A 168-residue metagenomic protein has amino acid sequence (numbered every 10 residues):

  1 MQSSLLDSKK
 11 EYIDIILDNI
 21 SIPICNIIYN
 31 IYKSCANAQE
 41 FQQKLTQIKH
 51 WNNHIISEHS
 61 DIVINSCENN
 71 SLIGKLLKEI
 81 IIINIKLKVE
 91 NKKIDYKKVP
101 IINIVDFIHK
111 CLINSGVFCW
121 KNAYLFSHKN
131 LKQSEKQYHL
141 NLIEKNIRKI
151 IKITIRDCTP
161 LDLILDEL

Functional and structural regions predicted by a protein language model:
M1-V99, C119-A123, I143, I147 (+2 more regions): Extended alpha-helical interaction segments
I101, V105, H109-I113, W120-L168: Alpha-helical bundle/repeat cores within regulatory domains of eukaryotic proteins
